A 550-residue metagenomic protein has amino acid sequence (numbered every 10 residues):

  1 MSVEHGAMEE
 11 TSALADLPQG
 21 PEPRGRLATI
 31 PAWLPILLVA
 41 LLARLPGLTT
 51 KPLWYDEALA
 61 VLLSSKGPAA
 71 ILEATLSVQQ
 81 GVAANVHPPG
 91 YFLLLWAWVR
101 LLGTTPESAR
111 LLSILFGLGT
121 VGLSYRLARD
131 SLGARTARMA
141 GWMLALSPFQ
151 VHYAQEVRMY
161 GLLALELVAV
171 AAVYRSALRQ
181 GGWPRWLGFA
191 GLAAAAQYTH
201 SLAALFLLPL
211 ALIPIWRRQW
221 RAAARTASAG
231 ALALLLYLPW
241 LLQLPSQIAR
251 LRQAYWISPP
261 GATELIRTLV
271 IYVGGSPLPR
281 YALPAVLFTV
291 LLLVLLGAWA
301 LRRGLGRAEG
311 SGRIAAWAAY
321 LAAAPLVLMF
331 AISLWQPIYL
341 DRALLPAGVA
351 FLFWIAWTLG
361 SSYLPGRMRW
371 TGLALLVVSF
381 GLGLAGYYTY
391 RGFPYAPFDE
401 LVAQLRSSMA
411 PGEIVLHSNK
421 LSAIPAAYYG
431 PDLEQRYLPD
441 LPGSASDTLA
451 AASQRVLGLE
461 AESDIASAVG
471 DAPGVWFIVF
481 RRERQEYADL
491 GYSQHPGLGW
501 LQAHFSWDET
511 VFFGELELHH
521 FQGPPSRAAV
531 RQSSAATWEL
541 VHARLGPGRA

Functional and structural regions predicted by a protein language model:
M1-T11: N-terminal acidic, proline/glycine-rich, low-complexity intrinsically disordered segments
A13-G20, G25-R549: Terminal, non-globular segments
